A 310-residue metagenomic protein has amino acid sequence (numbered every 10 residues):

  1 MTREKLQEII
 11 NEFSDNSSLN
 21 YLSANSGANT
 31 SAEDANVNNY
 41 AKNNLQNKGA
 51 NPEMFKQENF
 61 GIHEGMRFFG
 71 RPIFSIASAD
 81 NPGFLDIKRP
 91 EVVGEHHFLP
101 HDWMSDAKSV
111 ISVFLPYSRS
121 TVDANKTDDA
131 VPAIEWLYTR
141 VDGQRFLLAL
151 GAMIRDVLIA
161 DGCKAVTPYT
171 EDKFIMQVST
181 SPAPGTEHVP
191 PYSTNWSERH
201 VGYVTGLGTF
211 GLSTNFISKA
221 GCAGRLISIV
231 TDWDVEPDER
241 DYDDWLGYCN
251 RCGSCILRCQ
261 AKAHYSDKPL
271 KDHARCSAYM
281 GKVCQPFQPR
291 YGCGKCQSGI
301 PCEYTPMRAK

Functional and structural regions predicted by a protein language model:
M1-T139: Non-catalytic, usually N-terminal nucleic-acid engagement modules in DNA/RNA processing proteins
V93, D128-K310: Catalytic cores of enzyme domains
